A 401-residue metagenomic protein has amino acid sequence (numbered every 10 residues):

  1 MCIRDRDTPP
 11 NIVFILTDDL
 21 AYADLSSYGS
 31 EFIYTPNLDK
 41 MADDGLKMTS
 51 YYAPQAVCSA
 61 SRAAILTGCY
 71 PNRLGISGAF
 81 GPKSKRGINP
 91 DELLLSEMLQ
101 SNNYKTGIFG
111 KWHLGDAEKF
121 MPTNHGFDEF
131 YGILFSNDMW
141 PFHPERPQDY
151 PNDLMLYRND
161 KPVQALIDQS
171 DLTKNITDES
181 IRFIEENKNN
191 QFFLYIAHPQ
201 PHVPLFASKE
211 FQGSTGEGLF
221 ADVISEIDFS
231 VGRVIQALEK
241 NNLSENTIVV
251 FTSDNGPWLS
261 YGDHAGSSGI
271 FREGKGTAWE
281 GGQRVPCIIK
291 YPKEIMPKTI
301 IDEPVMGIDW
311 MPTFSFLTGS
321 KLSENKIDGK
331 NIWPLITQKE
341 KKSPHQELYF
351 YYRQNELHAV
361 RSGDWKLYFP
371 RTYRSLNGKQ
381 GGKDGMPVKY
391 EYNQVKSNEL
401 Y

Functional and structural regions predicted by a protein language model:
R4-E399: Formylglycine-dependent sulfatase
